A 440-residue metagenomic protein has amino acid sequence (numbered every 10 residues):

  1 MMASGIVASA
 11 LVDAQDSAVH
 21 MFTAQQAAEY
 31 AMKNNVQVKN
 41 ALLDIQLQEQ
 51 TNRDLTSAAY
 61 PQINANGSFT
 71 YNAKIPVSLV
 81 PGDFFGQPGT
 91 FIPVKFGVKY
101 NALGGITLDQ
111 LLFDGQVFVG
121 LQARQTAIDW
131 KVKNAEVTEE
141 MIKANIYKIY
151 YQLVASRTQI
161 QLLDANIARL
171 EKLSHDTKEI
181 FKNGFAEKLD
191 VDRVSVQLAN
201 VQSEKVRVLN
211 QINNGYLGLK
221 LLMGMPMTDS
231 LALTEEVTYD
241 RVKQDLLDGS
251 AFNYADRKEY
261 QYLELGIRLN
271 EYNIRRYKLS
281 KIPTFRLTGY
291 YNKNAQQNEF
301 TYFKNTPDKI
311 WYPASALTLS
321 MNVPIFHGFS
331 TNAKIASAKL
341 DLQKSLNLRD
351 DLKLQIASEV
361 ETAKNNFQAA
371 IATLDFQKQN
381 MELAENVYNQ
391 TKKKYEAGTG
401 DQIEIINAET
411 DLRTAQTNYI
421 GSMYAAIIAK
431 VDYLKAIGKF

Functional and structural regions predicted by a protein language model:
M1-A24, I420, Y424-A426, F440: Bacterial Sec-dependent N-terminal signal peptides
A14-S68, K74, M227, T234-N273 (+1 more regions): Bacterial Sec-pathway N-terminal export signals of envelope proteins
D16-H20, N66-I106, Q110, E236-K243 (+1 more regions): Small/polar, glycine/serine/threonine/aspartate-rich low-complexity segments that form flexible
K39-L43, T56, L112-E139, L189 (+3 more regions): Sec/SRP-type N-terminal targeting helices
Q50, E139-Y254, N366, A370: Periplasmic alpha-helical coiled-coil/stalk elements that build and connect Gram-negative outer-membrane
S57, S203-M225, E382-K439: Short segments within alpha-helical structural elements
Q125, K188-A199, A336, Q402-T410: Short, charged, amphipathic alpha-helical segments
